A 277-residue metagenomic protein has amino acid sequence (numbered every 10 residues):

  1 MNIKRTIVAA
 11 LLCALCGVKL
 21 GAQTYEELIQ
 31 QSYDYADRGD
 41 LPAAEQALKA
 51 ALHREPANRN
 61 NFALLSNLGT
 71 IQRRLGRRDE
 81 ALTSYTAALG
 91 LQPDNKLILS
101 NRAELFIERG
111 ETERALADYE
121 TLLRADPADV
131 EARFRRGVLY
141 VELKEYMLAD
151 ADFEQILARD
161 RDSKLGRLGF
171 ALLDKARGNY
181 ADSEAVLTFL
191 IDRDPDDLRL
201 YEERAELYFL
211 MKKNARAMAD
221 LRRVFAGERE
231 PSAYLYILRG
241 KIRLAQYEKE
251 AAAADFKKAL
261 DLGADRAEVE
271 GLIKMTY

Functional and structural regions predicted by a protein language model:
D37-R38, I71-R74, E108-R109, E142-L143 (+4 more regions): Register position in tetratricopeptide repeats
R54-A57, L91, A125, R159-D160 (+3 more regions): Structural marker of alpha-solenoid helical repeat scaffolds
N58-N61, N95, D129, S163 (+3 more regions): Residue-level recognition of tetratricopeptide repeat
N61-L64, I98, A132, G166 (+3 more regions): TPR alpha-solenoid repeat register
A63-N67, N101, R135-V138, G169 (+3 more regions): Canonical tetratricopeptide repeat
